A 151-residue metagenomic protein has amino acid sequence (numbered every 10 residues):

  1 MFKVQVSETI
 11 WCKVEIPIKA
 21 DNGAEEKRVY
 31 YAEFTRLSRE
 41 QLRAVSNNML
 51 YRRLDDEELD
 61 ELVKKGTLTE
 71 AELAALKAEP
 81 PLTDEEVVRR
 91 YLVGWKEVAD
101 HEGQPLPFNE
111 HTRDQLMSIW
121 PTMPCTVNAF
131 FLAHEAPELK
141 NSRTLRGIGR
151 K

Functional and structural regions predicted by a protein language model:
M1-E61, S142-K151: Short, charged/polar N-terminal "headpieces" of proteins
R36-E40, L54, L68, L106-H111: Short coil/turn linker and secondary-structure boundary residues
Q41-A44, E58, K77, V87 (+2 more regions): Exposed alpha-helical structural elements
N48-D55, V93-G94, V98, A133: A structural signal for alpha-helix termini and helix-coil/disorder junctions
N48-R52, G66, P80, W120: Alpha-helix boundary/capping residues
E57-L106: Negatively charged, Asp/Glu-rich surface segments that serve as flexible interaction/assembly modules
K96-K151: C-terminal charged interaction modules
